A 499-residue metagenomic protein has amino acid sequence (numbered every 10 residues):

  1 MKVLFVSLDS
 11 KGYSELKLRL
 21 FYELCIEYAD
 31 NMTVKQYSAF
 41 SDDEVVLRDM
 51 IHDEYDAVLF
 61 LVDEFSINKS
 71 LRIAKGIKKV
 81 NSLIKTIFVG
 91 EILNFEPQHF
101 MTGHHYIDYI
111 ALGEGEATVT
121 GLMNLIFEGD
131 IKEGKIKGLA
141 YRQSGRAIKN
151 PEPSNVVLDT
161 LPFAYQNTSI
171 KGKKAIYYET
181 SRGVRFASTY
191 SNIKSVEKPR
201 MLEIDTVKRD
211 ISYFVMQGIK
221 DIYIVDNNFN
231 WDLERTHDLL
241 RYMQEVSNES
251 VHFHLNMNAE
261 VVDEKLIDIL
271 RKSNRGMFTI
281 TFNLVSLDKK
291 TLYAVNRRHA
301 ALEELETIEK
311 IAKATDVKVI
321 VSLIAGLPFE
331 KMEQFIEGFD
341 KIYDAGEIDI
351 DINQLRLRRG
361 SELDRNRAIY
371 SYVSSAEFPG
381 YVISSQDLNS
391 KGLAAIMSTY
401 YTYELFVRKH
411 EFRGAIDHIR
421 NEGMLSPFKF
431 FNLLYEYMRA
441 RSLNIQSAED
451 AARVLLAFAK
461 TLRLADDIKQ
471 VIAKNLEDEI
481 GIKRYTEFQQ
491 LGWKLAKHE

Functional and structural regions predicted by a protein language model:
M1-V3, I136, A140-T180: N-terminal [4Fe-4S]-dependent radical SAM core
K2, A29-P151: Glycine-rich beta-alpha loop elements in corrinoid/cobalamin-binding modules across cobalamin-dependent enzymes
K2-V6, D43-E44, I51, L393 (+1 more regions): Radical SAM enzyme core and accessory elements
D9, D159-V317, A325: Radical SAM [4Fe-4S] cluster-binding motif and immediate context
D9-K17, V62-I67: A short, glycine/small-residue-rich beta-strand->loop->alpha-helix junction that serves as a flexible
F21-M32, T189: Short helix-loop-beta junction
A57, K85-I87, V215-V225, S250-H254 (+3 more regions): Conserved C-terminal portion of the radical SAM core fold that forms the substrate/S-adenosylmethionine-binding
H99-A117, K272-T279, I342-I350: Structural recognition of alpha->loop->beta junctions
